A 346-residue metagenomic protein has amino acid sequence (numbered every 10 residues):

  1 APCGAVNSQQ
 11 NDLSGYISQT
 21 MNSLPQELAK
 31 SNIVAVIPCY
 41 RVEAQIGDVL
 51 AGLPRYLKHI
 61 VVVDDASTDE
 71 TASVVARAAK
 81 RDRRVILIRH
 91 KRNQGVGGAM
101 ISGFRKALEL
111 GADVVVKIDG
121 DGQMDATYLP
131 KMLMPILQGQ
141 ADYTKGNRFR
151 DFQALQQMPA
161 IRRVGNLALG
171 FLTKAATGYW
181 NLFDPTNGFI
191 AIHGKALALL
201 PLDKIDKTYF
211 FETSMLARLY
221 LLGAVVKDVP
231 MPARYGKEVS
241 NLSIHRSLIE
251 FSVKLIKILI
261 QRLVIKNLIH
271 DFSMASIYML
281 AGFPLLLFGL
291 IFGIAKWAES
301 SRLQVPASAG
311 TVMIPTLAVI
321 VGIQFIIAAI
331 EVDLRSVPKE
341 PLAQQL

Functional and structural regions predicted by a protein language model:
N11-G52: N-proximal low-complexity "stem/linker" segments adjacent to membrane-targeting elements
G15-L28, K204-L346: Hydrophobic helical membrane-anchoring modules
N32-V34, H59, S214: Cell-envelope/extracellular polymer assembly enzymes that use nucleotide-activated donors
V34-P38, V61, R89: Short hydrophobic beta-strand elements that form part of the catalytic alpha/beta core underpinning NDP-sugar/donor
A44-D48, D69-A78, R84: Acidic helix N-cap motif at the loop->helix transition within catalytic regions of sugar-transfer enzymes
D64-S73, R92, G122: A conserved acidic beta->alpha catalytic loop
H90-E109, V114, A126-Y209, Y235-R246: Acceptor/aglycone-binding surface of glycosyltransferases and processive sugar-polymer synthases
